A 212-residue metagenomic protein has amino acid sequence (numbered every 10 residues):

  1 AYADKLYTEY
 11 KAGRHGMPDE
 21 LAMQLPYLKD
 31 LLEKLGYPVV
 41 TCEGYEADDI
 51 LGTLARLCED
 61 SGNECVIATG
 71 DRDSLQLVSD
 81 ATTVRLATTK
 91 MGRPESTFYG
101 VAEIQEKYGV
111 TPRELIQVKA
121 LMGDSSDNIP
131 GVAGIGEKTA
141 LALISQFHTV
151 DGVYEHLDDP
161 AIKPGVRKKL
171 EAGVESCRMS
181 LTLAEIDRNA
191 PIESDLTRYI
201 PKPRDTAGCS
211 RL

Functional and structural regions predicted by a protein language model:
A1-A68, R72-P94, F98, S176-M179 (+3 more regions): Noncatalytic, basic helical substrate-engagement surface that gates or grips nucleic-acid strands
L35, D60, A81-T83, F98-L212: Non-catalytic nucleic-acid-binding/docking modules located in mid-to-C-terminal regions of nucleic-acid enzymes
